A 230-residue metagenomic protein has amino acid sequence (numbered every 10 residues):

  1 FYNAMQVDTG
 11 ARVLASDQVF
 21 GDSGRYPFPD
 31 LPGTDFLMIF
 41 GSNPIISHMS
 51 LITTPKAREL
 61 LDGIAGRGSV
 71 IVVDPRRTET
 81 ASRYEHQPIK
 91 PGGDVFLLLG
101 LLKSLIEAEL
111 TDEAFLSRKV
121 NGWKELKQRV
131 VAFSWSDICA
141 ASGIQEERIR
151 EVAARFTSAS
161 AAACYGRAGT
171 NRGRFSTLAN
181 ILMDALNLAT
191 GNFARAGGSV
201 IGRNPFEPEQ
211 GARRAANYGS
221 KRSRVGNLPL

Functional and structural regions predicted by a protein language model:
F1-R195, V200, N204, K221-L230: Cofactor-pocket helix-loop regions in the catalytic cores of large enzyme subunits
R213: Long, His/Glu/Asp-enriched segments that create or flank divalent metal/ion-associated functional microenvironments
A216-S220: Acidic, Ser/Thr-rich peripheral helices and adjacent loops at domain boundaries
